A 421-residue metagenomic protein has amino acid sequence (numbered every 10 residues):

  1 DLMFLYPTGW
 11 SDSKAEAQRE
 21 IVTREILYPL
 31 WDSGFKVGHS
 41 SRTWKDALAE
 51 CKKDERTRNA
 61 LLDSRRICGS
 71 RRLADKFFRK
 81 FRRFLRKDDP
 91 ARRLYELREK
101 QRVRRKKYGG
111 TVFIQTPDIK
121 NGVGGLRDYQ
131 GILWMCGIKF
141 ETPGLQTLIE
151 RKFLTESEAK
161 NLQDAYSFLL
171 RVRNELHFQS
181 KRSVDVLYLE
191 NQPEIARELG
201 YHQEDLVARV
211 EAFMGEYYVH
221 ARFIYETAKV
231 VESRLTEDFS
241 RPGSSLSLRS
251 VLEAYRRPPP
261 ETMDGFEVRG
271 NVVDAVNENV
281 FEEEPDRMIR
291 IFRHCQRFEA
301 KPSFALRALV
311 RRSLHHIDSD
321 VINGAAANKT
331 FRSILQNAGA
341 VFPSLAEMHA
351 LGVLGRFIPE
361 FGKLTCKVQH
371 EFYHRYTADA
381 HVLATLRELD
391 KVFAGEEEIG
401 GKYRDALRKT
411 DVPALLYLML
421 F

Functional and structural regions predicted by a protein language model:
L2-F421: A nucleotide- and high-energy phosphate-metabolite-utilizing enzyme signature
